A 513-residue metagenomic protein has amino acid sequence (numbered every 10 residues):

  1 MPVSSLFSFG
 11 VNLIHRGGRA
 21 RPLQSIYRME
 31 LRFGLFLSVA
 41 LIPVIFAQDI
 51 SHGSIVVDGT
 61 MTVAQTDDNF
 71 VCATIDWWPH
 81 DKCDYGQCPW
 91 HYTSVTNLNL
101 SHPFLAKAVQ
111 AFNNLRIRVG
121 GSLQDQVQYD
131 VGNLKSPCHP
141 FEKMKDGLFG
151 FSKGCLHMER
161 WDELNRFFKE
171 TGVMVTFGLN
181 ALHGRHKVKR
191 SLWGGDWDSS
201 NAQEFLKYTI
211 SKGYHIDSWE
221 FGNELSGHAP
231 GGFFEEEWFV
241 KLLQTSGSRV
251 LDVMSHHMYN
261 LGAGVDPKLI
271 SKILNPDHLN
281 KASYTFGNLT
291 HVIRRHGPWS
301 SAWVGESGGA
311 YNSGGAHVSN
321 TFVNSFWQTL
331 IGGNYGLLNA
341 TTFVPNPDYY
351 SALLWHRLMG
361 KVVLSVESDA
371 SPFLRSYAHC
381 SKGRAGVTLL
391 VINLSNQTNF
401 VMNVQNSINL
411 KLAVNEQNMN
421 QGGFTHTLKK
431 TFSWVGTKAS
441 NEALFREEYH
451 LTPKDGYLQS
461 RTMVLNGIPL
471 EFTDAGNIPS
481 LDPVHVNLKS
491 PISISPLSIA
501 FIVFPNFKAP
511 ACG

Functional and structural regions predicted by a protein language model:
M1-I26: N-terminal secretory signal peptides that target proteins for export/translocation
P2-V3, L23-V253, A282-G305, A310-G513: Non-catalytic accessory regions flanking glycosidase/transglycosidase catalytic cores in CAZymes
P230-F233, H257-T285: Substrate-binding/catalytic cleft of secreted carbohydrate-active enzymes, primarily glycoside hydrolases
